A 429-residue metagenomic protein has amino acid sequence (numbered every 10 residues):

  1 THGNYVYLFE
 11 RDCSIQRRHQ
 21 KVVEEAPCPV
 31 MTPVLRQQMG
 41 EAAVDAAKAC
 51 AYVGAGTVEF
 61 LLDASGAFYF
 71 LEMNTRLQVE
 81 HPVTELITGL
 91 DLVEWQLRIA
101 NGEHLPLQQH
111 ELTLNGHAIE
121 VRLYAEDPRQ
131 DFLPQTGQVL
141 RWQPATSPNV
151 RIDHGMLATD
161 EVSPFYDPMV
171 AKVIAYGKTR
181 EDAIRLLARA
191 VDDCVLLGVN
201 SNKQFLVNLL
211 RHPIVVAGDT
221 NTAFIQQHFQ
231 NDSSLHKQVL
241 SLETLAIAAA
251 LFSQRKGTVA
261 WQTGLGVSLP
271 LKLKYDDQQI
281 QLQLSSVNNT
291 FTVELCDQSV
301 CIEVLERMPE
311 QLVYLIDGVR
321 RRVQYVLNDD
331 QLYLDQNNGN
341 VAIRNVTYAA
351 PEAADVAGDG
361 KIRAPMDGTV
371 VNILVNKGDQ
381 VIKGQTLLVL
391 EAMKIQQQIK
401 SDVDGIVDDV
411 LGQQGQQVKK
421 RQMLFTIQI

Functional and structural regions predicted by a protein language model:
T1-E24, G40-F70, N74-E80, Q130: Phosphate-binding core of ATP-grasp and ATP-grasp-like enzymes
T1-N4, D63-G66, N101, T146 (+3 more regions): Short acidic-glycine loop/turn motifs at beta-strand connectors
F9-V23, L114, D160-Y166, A350: Flexible hinge/switch segments at interdomain interfaces of large molecular machines
A43, P82-C301, K420-Q422, T426: Catalytic cores of soluble metabolic enzymes centered on carboxylation/carboxyl-transfer
L107-N115, A223-F229, S233, N340-A364: Long, charged amphipathic helices and adjacent flexible linkers at domain junctions
Q130, I316-N345: Structured, non-catalytic alpha/beta "coupling" segments that mediate domain-domain communication and provide generic
E352-I429: Structured functional modules or segments
